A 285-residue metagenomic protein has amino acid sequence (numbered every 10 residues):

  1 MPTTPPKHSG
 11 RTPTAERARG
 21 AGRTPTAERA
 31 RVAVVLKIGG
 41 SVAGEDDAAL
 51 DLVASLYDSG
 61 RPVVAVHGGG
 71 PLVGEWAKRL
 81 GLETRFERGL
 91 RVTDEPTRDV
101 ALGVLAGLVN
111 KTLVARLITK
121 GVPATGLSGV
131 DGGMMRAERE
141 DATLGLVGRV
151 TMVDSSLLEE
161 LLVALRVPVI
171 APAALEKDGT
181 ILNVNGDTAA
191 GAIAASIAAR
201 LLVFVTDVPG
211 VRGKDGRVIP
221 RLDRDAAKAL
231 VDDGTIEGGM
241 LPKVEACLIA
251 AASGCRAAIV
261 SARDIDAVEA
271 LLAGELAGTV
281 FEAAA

Functional and structural regions predicted by a protein language model:
P2-H8, R23-A285: C-terminal catalytic "cap/lid" subdomain
R11-P13, R17, P25: Intrinsically disordered, low-complexity proline-rich tandem-repeat tracts
